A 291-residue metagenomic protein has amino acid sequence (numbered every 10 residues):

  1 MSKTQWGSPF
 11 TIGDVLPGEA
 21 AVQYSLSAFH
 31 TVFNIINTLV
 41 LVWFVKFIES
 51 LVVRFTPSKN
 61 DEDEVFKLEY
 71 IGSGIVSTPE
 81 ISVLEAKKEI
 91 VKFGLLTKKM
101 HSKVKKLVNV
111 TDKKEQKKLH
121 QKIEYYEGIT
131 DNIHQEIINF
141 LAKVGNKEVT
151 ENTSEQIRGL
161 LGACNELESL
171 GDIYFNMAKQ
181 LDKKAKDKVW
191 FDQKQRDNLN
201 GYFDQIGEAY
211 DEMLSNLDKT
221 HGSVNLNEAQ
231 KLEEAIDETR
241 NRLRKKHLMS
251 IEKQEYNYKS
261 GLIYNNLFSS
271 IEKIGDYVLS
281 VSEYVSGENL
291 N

Functional and structural regions predicted by a protein language model:
S2-F29, F33-N291: Cytosolic, long alpha-helical scaffolding segments
